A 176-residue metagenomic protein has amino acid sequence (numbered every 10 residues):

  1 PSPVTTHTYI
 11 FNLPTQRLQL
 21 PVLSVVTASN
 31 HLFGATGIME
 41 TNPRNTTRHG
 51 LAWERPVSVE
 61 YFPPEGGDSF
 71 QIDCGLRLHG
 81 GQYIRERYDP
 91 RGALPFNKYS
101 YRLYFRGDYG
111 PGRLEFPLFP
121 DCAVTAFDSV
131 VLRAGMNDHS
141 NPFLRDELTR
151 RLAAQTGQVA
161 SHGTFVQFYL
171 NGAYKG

Functional and structural regions predicted by a protein language model:
P1-G176: Phosphate-handling architecture centered on phosphoinositide signaling
